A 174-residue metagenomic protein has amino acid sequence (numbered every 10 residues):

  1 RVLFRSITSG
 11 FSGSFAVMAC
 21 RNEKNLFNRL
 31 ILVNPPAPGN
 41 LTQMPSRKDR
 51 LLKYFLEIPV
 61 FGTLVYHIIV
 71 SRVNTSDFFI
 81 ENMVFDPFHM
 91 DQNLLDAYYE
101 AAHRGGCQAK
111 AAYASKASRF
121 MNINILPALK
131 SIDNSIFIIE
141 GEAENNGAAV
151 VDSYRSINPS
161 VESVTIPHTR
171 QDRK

Functional and structural regions predicted by a protein language model:
V2-L3: Short, small-residue-biased leader/transition segments that mark boundaries at the very start of proteins
S6-I7, L30: Conserved alpha/beta-hydrolase fold motif
I7-T8, S12, A16: Gly/Ala-rich beta-loop-alpha elbow adjacent to hydrolase catalytic centers
R21, F27-L64: Flexible "cap/lid" loop of the alpha/beta hydrolase fold
R21-N22, S153: Short, well-ordered alpha-helices that flank and scaffold nucleotide-derived cofactor binding pockets
A37, T169-R173: Alpha/beta-hydrolase active-site loop signature
L41-M44, H67-S131: Conserved alpha/beta-hydrolase catalytic His-Asp/Glu region
S131-R170: Conserved loop-alpha-helix segment in the C-terminal half of the alpha/beta-hydrolase fold that carries the catalytic
